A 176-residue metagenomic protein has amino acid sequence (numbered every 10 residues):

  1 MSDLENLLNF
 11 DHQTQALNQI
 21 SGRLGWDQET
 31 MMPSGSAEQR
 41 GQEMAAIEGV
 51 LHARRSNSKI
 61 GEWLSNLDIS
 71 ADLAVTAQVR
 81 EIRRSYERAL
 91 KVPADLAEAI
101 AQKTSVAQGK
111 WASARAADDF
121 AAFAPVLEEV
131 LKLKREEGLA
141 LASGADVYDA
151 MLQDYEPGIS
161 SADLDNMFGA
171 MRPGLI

Functional and structural regions predicted by a protein language model:
M1-L127: N-terminal helix-rich structural modules
I100-I176: Contiguous, non-catalytic segments that form substrate-binding/exosite surfaces or channel walls
